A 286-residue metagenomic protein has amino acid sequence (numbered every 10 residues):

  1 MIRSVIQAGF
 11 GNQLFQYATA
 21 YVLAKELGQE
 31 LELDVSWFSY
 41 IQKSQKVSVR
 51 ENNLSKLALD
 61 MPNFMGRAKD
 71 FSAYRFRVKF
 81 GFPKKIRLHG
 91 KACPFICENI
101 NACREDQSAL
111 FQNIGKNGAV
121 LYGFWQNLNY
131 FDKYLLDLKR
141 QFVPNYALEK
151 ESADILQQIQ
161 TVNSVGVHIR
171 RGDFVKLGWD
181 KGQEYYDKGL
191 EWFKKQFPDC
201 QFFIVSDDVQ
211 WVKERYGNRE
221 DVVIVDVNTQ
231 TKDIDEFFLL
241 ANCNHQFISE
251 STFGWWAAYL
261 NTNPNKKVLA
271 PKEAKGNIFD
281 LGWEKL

Functional and structural regions predicted by a protein language model:
M1-R3: Extreme N-terminal starter segment of soluble prokaryotic enzymes
I6-F15, G178: A short, glycine/small-residue-rich beta-strand->loop->alpha-helix junction that serves as a flexible
F10, W192, Q196-I278: Donor-binding and catalytic core of enzymes assembling or modifying cell-surface/extracellular glycoconjugates
F15-K25, Y186-K194: Histidine-anchored nucleotide/phosphate-binding helix
Q29-Y40: A short beta-strand-loop structural module common to alpha/beta enzyme folds
S44-A58, V212-E220, G282: Short, aromatic/basic amphipathic alpha-helical patches
Q45-F197: Secretory-pathway luminal glycosyltransferase catalytic domains
G276-L286: Leloir-type glycosyltransferase catalytic cores
